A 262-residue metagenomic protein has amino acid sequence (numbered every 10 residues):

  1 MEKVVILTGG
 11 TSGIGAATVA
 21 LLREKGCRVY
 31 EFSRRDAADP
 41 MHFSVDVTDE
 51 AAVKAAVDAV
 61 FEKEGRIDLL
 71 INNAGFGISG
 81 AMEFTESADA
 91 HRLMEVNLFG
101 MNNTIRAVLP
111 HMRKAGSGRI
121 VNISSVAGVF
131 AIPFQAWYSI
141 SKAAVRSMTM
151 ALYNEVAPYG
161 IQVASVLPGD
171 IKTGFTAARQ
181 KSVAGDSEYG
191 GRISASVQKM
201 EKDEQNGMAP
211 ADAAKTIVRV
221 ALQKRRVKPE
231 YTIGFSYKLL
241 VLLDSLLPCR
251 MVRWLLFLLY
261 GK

Functional and structural regions predicted by a protein language model:
T11-S12: Conserved glycine-rich cofactor-binding loop
F43-A55, S87: The beta1-alpha1 cofactor-binding region of Rossmann-like NAD(H)/NADP(H)-dependent oxidoreductases
A81-M82, D89-H91: Substrate-binding pocket helix/loop in short-chain dehydrogenase/reductase
I105, S141-A144: Active-site helix of classical SDR
I105-R106, M150: A short, exposed helix-loop element centered on a Lys and neighboring polar residues
S125: Residue(s) in the substrate-gating loop at a strand-loop-helix junction that position the organic substrate next
P158-V227: SDR active-site lid
